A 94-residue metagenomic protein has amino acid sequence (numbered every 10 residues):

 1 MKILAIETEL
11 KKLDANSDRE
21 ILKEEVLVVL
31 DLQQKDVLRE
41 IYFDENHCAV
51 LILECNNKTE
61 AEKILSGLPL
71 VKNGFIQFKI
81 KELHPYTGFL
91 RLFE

Functional and structural regions predicted by a protein language model:
M1-E94: Conserved, structured core segments of small domains
